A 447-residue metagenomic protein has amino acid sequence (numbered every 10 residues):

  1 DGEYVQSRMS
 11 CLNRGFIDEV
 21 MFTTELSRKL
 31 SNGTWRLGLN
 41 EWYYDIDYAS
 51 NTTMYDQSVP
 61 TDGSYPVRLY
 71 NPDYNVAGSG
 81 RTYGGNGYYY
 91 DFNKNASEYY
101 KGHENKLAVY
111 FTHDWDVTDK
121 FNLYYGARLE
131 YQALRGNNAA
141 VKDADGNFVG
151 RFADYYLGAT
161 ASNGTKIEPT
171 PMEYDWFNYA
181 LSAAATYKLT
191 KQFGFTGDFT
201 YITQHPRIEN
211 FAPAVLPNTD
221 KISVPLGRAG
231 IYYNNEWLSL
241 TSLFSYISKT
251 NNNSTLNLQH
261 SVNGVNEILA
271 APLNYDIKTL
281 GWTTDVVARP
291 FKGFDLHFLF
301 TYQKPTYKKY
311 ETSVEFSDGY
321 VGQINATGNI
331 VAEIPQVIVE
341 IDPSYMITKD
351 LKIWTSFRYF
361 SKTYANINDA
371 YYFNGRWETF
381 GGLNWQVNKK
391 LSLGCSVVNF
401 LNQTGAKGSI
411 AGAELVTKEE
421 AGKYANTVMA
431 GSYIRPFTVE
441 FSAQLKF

Functional and structural regions predicted by a protein language model:
D1-S10, Y55-N95, R135-M172, F211-V215 (+3 more regions): Solvent-exposed loop segments that connect transmembrane elements
G2-N32: Conserved, well-structured beta-alpha core segment at the onset of a catalytic domain
L12-D18, D47, Q57-V59, Y99-N105 (+12 more regions): Replace "Gram-negative outer membrane beta-barrel proteins" with "bacterial and organellar outer membrane beta-barrel
I17-E19, N32-R36, N40-Y44, A49-N51 (+6 more regions): Structural signature of Gram-negative outer-membrane beta-barrels, strongest in the C-terminal barrel of TonB-dependent
T23-S27, Y110-T112, S182-A184, R228-Y232 (+8 more regions): Outer-membrane beta-barrel architecture
D45, A133, H205-R207, T306 (+3 more regions): Activation segment
D119, Y246-S248, N266, A271-I367 (+1 more regions): Gram-negative outer-membrane beta-barrel transporters
K249, S361-Y364, W385-F447: C-terminal beta-signal and adjacent terminal beta-strands/loops of Gram-negative outer-membrane beta-barrel proteins
